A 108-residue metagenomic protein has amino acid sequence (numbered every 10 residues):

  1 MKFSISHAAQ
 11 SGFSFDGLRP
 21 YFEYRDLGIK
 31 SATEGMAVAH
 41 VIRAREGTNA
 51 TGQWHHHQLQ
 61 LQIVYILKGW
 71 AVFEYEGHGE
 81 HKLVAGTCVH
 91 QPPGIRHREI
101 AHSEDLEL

Functional and structural regions predicted by a protein language model:
M1-E46: A short, N-terminal "cap"/entry segment at the start of jelly-roll beta-barrel domains of the cupin/DSBH fold
D16, A50-Q58, Y75, H81 (+1 more regions): Short histidine-centered beta-strand/loop micro-motifs that create catalytic or ligand/metal-coordination sites
K30-T33, H55, T87, P92: Low-complexity, Gly/Pro
A32-E34, H78, E104: Short strand-connecting beta-turns/loops that link adjacent beta-strands
A37-V41, C88-H90, S103-L108: A short hydrophobic beta-strand segment most commonly corresponding to one strand of the jelly-roll/cupin
V41-A44, H56-F73: Short, conserved beta-strand element in jelly-roll/cupin
W70-V72, R96, D105: Structural motif
G77-G94: Short acidic-glycine-tyrosine-enriched beta hairpin
